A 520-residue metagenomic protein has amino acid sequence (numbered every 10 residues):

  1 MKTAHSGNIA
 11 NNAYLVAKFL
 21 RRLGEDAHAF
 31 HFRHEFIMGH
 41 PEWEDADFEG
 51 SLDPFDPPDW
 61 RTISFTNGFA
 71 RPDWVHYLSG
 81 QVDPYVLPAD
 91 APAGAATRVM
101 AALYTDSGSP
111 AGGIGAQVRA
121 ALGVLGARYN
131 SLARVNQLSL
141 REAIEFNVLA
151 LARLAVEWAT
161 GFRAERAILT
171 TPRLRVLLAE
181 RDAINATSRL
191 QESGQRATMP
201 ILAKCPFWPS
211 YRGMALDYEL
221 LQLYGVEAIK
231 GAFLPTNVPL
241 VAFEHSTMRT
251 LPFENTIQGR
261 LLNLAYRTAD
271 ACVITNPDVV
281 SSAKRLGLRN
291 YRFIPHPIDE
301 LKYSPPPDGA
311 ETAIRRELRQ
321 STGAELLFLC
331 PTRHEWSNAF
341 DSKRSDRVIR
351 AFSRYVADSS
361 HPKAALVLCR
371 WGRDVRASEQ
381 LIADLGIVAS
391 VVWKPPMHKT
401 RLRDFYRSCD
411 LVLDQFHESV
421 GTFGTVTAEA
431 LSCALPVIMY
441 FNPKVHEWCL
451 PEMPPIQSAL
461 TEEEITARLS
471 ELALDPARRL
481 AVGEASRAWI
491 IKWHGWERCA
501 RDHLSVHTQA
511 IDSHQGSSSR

Functional and structural regions predicted by a protein language model:
F30-F32, L220-G225, F233-P252, A271-V273: Active-site proximal beta-strand in glycosyltransferases
C205-L216, K230, M248, F253-I274 (+1 more regions): Membrane-proximal helix-turn-helix segments that form the acceptor-binding/catalytic region of lipid-linked
R249, N263, R267-I314, G323 (+1 more regions): Donor nucleotide-sugar binding/catalytic pocket of nucleotide-sugar-dependent glycosyltransferases
V273, R315-K343, I349-R354, V367: Conserved donor-binding/catalytic core segment of Leloir-type glycosyltransferases
R376-P396, L411: Nucleotide-activated donor-binding/catalytic signature segment of Leloir-type glycosyltransferases, i.e., the conserved
S432, P436-F441: Short hydrophobic beta-strand element within catalytic cores of glycosyltransferases and related nucleotide-activated
E447-S470: Change "using UDP/GDP/dTDP sugars" to "using nucleotide sugars
A477-Q509: A charged, aromatic-enriched C-terminal amphipathic alpha-helix characteristic of glycosyltransferases across folds
